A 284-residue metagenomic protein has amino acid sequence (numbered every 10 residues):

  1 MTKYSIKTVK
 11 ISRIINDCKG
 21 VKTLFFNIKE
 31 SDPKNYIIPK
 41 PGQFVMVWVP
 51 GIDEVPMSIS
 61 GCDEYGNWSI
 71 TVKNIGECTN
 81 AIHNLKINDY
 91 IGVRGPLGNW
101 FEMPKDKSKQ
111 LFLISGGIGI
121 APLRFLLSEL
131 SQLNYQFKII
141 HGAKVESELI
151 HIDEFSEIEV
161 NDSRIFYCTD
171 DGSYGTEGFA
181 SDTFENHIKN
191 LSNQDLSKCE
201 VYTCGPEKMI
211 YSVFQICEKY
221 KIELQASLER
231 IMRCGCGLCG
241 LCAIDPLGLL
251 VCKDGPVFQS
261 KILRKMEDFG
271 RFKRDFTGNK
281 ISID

Functional and structural regions predicted by a protein language model:
T2-D89: Ferredoxin-reductase
R13, G61, Y167-T169, A226 (+1 more regions): Structural signal for conserved beta-strand scaffold positions within catalytic alpha/beta enzyme cores
D53-G61, G98-K105, C252: Short, Lys/Arg- and Gly-enriched loop/turn segments at beta-strand edges
E77-L228: FNR/FR-type flavoprotein reductase catalytic core
E207-K208, E229-V257: Local cysteine-cluster metal-coordination motifs and their immediate loop/turn environment, predominantly Fe-S cluster
D245, L249-D254, F258-D284: Short Fe-S-cluster ligation motifs
